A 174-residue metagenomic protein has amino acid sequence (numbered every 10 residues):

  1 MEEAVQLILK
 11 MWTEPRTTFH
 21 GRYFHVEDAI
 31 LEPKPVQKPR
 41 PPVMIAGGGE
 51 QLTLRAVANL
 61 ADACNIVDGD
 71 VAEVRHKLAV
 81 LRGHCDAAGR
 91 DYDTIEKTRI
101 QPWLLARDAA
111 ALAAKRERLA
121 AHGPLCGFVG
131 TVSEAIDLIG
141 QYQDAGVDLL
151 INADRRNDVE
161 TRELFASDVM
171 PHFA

Functional and structural regions predicted by a protein language model:
M1-A174: Active-site-adjacent structural elements that line small-molecule/cofactor binding pockets in enzymes
